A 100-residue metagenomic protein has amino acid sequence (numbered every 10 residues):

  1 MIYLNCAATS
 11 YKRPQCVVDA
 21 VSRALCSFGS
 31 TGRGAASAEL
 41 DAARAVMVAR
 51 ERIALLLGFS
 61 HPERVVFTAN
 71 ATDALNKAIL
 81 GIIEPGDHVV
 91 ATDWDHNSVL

Functional and structural regions predicted by a protein language model:
M1-L100: Pyridoxal 5′-phosphate
